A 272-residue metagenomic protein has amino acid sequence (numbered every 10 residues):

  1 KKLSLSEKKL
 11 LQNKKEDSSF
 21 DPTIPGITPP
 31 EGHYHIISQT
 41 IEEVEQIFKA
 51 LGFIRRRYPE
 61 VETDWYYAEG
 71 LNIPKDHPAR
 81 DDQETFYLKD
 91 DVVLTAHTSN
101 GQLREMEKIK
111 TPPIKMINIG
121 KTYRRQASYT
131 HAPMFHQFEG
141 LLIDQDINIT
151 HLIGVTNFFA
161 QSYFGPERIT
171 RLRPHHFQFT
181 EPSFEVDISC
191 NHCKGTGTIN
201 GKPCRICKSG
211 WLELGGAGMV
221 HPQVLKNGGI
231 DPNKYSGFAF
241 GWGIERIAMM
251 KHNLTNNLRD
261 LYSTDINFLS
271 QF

Functional and structural regions predicted by a protein language model:
K1-F272: TRNA-recognition modules of translation machinery and tRNA-sensing kinases, especially anticodon-binding
